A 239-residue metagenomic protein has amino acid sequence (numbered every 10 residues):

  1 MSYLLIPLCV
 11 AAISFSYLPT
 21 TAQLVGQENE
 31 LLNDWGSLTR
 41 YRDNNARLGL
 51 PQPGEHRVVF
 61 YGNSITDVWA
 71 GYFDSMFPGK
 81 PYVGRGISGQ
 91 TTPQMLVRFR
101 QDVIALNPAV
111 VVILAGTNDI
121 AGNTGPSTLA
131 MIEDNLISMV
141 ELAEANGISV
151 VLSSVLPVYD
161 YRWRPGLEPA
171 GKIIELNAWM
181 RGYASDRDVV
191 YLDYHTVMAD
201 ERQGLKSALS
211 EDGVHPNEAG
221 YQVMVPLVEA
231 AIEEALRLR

Functional and structural regions predicted by a protein language model:
M1-F60, T66, G71, S75 (+2 more regions): N-terminal secretory targeting modules
P51-E55, S75-F77, I104-A105, A145 (+2 more regions): Extracellular/periplasmic catalytic domains that process cell-envelope and extracellular macromolecules
V58-G62, Y82-G86, V110-A115, V150-S154 (+2 more regions): Structural recognition of the beta-strand scaffold that forms the well-ordered cores of secreted hydrolase catalytic
F60, G86, Q90, Q94 (+8 more regions): Extracytoplasmic/secreted proteins, especially bacterial periplasmic and envelope-associated proteins
T66-I87, T92-E133, L156-V158: Oxyanion-hole/transition-state-stabilizing segment in secreted/luminal serine hydrolases and related acyltransferases
L114-I120, V140-I174: Active-site segments of SGNH/GDSL-like serine hydrolases that catalyze O-acetyl group transfer/hydrolysis on lipids
L129-S153, R181-V189: Charged, glycine-enriched surface loops/patches that mediate electrostatic binding to polyanionic ligands
L156-R239: Catalytic His-Asp segment of secreted/periplasmic serine-dependent ester chemistry enzymes
